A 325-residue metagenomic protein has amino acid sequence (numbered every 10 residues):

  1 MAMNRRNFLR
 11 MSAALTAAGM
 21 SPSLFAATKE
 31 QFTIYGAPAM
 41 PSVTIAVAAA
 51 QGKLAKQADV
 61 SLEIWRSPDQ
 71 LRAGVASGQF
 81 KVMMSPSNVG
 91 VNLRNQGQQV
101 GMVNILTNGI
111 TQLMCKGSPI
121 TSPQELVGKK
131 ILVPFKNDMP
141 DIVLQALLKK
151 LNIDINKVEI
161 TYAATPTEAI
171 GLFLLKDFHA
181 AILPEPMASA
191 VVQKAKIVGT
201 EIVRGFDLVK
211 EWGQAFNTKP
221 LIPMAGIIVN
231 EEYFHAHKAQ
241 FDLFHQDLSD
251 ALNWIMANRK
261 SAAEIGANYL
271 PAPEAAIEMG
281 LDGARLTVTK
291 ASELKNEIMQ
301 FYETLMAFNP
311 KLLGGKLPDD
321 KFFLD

Functional and structural regions predicted by a protein language model:
M1-M3: Secretory targeting signals
N7-A26: N-terminal export signals
A27-D154, I160-T161, H179, E185 (+1 more regions): Short, glycine-/small- and polar/acidic-enriched structural segments that line small-molecule recognition paths
K53-Q57, E211-N217, T287-K295: Short, solvent-exposed loop/beta-turn-alpha elements that line the ligand-binding surface or hinge of extracytoplasmic
Q70-L71, T165-A169: Short acidic active-site motifs
S87-V89, E168-I265: Pocket-lining segment of extracytoplasmic ligand-binding domains
F234-F308: Secondary-structure end/capping motifs
M299, E303-D325: Conserved C-terminal helix/tail region of periplasmic/extracytoplasmic solute-binding proteins
